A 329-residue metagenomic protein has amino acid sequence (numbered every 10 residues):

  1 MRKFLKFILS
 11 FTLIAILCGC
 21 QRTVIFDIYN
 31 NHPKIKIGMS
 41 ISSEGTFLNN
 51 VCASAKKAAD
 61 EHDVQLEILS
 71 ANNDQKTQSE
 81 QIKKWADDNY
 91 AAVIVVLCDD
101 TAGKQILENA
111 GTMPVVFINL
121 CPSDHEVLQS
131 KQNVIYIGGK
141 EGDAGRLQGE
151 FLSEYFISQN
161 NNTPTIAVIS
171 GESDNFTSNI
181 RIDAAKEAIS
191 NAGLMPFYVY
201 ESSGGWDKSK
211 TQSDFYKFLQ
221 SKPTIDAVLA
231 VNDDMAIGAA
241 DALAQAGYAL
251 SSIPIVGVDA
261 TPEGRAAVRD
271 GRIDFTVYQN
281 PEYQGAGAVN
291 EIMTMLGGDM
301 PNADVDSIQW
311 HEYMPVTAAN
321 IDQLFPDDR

Functional and structural regions predicted by a protein language model:
M1-K36, D60, Q65, E108 (+3 more regions): Short, low-complexity disordered leader/linker segments with a strong preference for bacterial N-terminal type II
R22, V168-S173, N280-R329: Hinge/cleft segment of the Venus flytrap/periplasmic-binding protein
I35-S54, A58, E67-E80, K84 (+5 more regions): Extracytoplasmic "Venus flytrap"
F47-H62, A144-F151, F176-M195, D214 (+1 more regions): Short, solvent-exposed amphipathic alpha-helices that sit in or adjacent to ligand/effector-binding or catalytic
A59-A71, T165-V168, I189-K208: Short beta-strand elements in bilobed, periplasmic/extracellular small-molecule ligand-binding domains
Q78, I135-P164, T211-Q212, A260-G264 (+1 more regions): Hydrophobic alpha-helical segments within soluble ligand-binding/sensing domains
V95-V115, A185, Y200-R265: Hydrophobic alpha-helical
T101, Q105-D143, T165, T261-R269 (+1 more regions): Flexible loop/hinge segments that line or gate small-molecule binding clefts
